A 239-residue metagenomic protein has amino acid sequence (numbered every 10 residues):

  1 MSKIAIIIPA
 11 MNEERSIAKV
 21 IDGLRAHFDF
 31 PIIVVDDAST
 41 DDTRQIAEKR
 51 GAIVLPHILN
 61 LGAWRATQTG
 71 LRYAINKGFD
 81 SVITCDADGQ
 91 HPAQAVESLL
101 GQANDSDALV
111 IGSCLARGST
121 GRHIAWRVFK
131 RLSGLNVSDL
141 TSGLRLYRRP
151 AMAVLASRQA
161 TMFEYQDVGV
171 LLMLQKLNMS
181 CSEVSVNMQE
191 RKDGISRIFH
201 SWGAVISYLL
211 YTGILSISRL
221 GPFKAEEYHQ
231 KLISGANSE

Functional and structural regions predicted by a protein language model:
M1-H123, R131, Y147-S157, Y165-M188 (+3 more regions): Structured catalytic core of nucleotide-sugar glycosyltransferases
I124-A125, G143: Activation loop
V128: Membrane-proximal helix-turn-helix segments that form the acceptor-binding/catalytic region of lipid-linked
G134-L135: Conserved C-terminal "switch" segment of AAA+ ATPases
S138-Y147: Short glycine- and hydrophobic/aromatic-rich loop-to-beta-strand nucleating segment in the catalytic cores
D193: Glycine/proline-rich active-site loop of Rossmann-fold NAD(P)-dependent oxidoreductases
H200-W202: C-terminal, flexible cofactor-proximal segment of oxidoreductases
